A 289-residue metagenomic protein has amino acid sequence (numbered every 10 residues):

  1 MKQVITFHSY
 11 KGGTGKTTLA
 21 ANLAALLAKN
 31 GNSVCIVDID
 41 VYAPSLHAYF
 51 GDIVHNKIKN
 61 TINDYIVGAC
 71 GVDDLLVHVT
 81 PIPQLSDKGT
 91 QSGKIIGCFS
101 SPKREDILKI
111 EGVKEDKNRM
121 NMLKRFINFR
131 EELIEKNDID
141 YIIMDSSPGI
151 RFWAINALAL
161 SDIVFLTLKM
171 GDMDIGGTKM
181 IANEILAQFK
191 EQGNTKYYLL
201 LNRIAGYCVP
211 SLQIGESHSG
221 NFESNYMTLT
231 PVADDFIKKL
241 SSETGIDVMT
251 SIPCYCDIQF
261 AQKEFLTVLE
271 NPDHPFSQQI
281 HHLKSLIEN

Functional and structural regions predicted by a protein language model:
M1-V4, P210-S211, E216-S219, K284-N289: Acidic-aromatic/histidine active-site loop/patch
V4-L75, Y141: Walker A/P-loop NTP-binding active-site region of P-loop NTPases, recognizing the glycine-rich GxxxxGKT/S
A21, D273-E288: Short, amphipathic alpha-helical "lid/cap" segments that border enzyme active or binding sites
N30, S251-A261: Short, glycine-rich, amphipathic interfacial segments at transmembrane boundaries or analogous
V41-L133, F260-K263: P-loop/Walker-type NTP enzyme "switch/lid" segment
P44-S45, D106-L108, G176, G206-G215 (+1 more regions): Switch/connector loops and helix/strand junctions flanking conserved nucleotide-binding motifs in nucleotide-processing
K124-M249: Conserved catalytic-core segment of NTP-binding enzymes
F260-S277: C-terminal boundary of histidine-terminating zinc-finger modules
